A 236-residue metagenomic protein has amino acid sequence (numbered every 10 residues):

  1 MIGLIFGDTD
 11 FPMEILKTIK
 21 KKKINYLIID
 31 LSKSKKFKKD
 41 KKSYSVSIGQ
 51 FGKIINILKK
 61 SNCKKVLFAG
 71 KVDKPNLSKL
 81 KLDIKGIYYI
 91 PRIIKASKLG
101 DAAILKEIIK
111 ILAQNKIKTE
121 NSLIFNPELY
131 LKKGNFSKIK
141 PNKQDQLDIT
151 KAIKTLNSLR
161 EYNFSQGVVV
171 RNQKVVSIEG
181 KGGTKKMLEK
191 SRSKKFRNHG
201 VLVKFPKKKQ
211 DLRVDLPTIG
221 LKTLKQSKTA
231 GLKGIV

Functional and structural regions predicted by a protein language model:
M1-L31: N-terminal basic/disordered segments at the start of proteins
I5, D30, F68-G70, V170-R171 (+1 more regions): Short beta-strand segments
T9-F11, I19, S45, K98-A102 (+1 more regions): Conserved mixed alpha/beta catalytic, RNA-binding, or beta-rich assembly cores of soluble enzyme, regulatory
P12-M13, F51, P75, L105 (+1 more regions): Short, well-ordered alpha-helical microsegments
E14-I15, K38, L77-K79, L212: Short glycine-/acidic-enriched loop or helix-start segments at secondary-structure transitions that form or flank
L31-N56, K60-C63, D83-Y89, I93 (+1 more regions): Feature captures the catalytic cores and cofactor-binding loops of soluble hydro-lyases/lyases that act on carboxylate
I54-I124: N-terminal glycine-rich phosphate/adenylate-binding segment common to multiple enzyme folds
